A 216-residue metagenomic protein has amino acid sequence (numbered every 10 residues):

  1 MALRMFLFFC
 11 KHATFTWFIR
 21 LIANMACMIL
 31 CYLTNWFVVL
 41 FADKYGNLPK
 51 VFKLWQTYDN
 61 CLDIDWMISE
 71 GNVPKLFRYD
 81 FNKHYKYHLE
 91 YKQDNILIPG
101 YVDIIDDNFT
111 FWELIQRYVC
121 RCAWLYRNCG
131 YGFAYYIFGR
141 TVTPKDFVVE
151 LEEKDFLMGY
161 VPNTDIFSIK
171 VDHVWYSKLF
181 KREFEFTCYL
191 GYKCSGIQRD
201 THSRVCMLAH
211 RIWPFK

Functional and structural regions predicted by a protein language model:
M1-A2, C122, P214-K216: Short intrinsically disordered terminal tails
M1-N24, Y91-F109: Compositionally biased, charge-rich terminal segments
A2, D59, Q116: Conserved H-X4-D acyltransferase segment
L7-Y45, C122, Y126-C129, F133: A hydrophobic membrane-anchoring feature enriched in long, contiguous, low-charge segments that mark signal-anchor
L33-M67: Transmembrane-cytosolic junction motif
V38-Y45, L76-R78, H84-Y87, Y91 (+1 more regions): Acidic, low-complexity, intrinsically disordered interaction modules
D59-N82: Cytosolic juxtamembrane regulatory segments of multi-pass membrane proteins
F180-K216: Acidic, proline/glycine-rich low-complexity IDRs
